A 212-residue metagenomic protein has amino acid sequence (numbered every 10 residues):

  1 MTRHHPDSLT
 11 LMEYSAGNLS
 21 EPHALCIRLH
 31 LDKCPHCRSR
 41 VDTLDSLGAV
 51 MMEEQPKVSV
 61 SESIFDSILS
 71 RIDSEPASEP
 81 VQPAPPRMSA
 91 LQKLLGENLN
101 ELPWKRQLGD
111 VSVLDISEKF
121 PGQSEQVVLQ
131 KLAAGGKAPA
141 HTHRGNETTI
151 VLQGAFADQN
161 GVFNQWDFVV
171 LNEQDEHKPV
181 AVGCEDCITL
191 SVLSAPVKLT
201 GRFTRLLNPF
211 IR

Functional and structural regions predicted by a protein language model:
M1-L9, P22-H23, D32-P35, S46-N100: Positively biased amphipathic helices and basic secretion/translocation or surface-docking motifs that either flank
M12-P22: Short Cys/His-rich Zn2+-coordinating modules
V41, A138-H141, Q159, H177-G183: Short beta-strand His + acidic residue motifs that chelate non-heme Fe in jelly-roll/DSBH and cupin folds
V113-K119, Q123-H143, N172-E176, F210: Conserved short histidine dyad/triad with adjacent acidic residue
A133-G136, T142-D158: Glycine- and acidic-residue-biased ligand/ion/polar-headgroup-sensing regions
D158-K178: Short acidic-glycine-tyrosine-enriched beta hairpin
D175-L199: Ligand-binding loop in jelly-roll beta-barrel domains
